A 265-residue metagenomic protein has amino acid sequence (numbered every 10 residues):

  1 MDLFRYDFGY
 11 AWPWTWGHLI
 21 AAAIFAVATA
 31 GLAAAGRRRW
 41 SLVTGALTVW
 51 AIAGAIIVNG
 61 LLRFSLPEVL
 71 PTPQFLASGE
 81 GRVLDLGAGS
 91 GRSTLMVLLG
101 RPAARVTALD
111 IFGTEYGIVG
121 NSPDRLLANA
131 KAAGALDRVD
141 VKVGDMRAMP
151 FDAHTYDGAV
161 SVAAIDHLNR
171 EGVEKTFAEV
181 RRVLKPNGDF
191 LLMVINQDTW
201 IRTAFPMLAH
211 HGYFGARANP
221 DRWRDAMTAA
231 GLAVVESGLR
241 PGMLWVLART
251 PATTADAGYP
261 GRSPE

Functional and structural regions predicted by a protein language model:
L62-E80: Conserved alpha-helix/loop element of class I SAM-dependent methyltransferases that forms part of the SAM/SAH-binding
E80-G89, T107: Conserved class I S-adenosyl-L-methionine
S90-A103: Conserved SAM-binding loop of SAM-dependent methyltransferases across substrates and taxa, primarily the Class I
L126, F214-A230: Short alpha-helix
G144-A159: A short acidic, Gly/Pro-enriched loop at the edge of an enzyme's catalytic core that lines a small-molecule cofactor
E174-P186: A short glycine-rich, Lys/Arg-flanked "PGG" loop and its adjoining helix->strand segment in the class I
N187-V194: Conserved beta-strand signature within the Rossmann-like core of class I S-adenosyl-L-methionine
N196-Y213: Short, glycine-/aromatic-enriched active-site segment of Class I SAM-dependent methyltransferases
